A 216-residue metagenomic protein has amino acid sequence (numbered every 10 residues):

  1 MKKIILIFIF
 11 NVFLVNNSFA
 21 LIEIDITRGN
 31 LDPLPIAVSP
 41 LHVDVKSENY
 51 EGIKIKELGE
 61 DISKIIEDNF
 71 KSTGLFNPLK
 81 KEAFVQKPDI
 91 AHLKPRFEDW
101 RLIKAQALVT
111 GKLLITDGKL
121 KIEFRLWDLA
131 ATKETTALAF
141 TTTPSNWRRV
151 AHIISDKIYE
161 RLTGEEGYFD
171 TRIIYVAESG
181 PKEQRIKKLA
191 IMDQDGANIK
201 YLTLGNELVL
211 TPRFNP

Functional and structural regions predicted by a protein language model:
I7-N17: Bacterial N-terminal signal peptides
I22-I26, A91-K157: Amphipathic beta-strand/beta-sheet edge segments enriched in Tyr/Trp
D25-R96, V109-L113: Short beta-strand->alpha-helix linker/helix-N-cap micro-motif that forms a surface specificity/interaction loop
T110, I173-E178: Residue position within the beta-strands of beta-propeller blades
D117-K121, P181-A190: Structural motif
R161, N206-P216: Conserved beta-propeller blade repeats
E165-F169, P216: Residue-level detector of Asp-centered blade-edge/turn motifs that repeat once per structural unit in beta-propeller
D193-L210: Multi-bladed beta-propeller domains
